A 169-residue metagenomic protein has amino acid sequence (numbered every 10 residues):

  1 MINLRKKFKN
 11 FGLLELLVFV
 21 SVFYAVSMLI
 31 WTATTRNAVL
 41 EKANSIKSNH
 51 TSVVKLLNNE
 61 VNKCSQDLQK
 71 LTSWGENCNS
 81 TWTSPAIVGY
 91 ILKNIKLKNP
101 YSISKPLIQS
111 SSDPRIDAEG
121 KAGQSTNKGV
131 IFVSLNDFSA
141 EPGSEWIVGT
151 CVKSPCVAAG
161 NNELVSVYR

Functional and structural regions predicted by a protein language model:
M1-K6: N-terminal secretory signal peptides that target proteins for export/translocation
K7-A38: N-terminal single-pass transmembrane signal-anchor helix
L17, V53, L57, I131-V133 (+1 more regions): Hydrophobic beta-strand residues in large extracellular and virion-surface proteins
R36-L68: Membrane-proximal N-terminal amphipathic helix
N62-R169: Periplasmic/extracellular, small/polar-rich flexible segments of pilin-like filament-forming proteins
